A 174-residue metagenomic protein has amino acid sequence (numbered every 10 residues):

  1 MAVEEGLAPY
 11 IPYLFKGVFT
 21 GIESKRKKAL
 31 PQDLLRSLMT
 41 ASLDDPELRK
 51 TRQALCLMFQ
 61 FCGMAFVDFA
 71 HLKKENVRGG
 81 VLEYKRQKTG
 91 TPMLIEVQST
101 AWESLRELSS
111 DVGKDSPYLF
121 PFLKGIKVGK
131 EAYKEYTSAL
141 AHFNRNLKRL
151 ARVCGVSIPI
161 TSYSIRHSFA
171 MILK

Functional and structural regions predicted by a protein language model:
M1-V3, V97: Non-catalytic DNA-binding core/recognition domains of DNA-processing enzymes
V3-I11, S110-S116: Proline-centered turn/helix-capping motifs that create local helix->coil transitions or kinks
Y10-F66, A70: Basic, Lys/Arg- and aromatic-enriched nucleic-acid-binding interface segment
K16, H71-L108: Conserved tyrosine-mediated DNA breakage-rejoining catalytic core shared by Y-recombinases
L35, Q98-S157: Active-site/catalytic core of tyrosine-dependent DNA strand-transfer enzymes
L43-D45, E83-E96, K130-A139, S157-T161: Short, contiguous acidic/charged loop-to-helix segments that flank catalytic cores in large enzymes
D44-P46, N144-K174: Short, basic (Lys/Arg/His-rich) helix/loop patches that form interaction surfaces in the mid-to-C-terminal regions
